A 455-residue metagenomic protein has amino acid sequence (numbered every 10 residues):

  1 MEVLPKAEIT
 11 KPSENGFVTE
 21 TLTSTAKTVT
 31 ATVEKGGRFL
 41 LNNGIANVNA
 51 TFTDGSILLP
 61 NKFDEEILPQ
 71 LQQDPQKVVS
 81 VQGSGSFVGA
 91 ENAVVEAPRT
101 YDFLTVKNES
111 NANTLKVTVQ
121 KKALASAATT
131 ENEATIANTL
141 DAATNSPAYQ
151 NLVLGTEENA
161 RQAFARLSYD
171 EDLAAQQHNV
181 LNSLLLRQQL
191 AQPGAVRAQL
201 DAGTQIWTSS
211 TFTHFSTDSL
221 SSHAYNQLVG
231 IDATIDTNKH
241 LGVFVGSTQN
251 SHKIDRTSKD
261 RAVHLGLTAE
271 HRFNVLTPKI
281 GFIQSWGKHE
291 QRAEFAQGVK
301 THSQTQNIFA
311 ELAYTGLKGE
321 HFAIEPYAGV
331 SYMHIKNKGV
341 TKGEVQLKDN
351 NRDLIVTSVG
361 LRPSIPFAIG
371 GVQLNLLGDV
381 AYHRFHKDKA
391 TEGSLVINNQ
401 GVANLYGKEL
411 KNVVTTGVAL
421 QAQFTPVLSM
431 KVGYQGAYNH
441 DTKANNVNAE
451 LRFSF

Functional and structural regions predicted by a protein language model:
M1-A93: Extracellular beta-strand/loop-rich repeat segments of large surface/secreted proteins
G44, F63-E65, P75, G83-L228 (+1 more regions): Outer-membrane translocation/initiation segment of Type V secreted surface proteins
T118-A123, A313, R452-F455: Short beta-strand-to-coil "C-cap" segments at the C-terminal boundary of structured domains/repeats, marking
L154-G319, H334, Q435, N439-D441: Outer membrane beta-barrel translocator domains of Type V secretion systems
I206-T208, L241-V243, L265-L267, L276-I280 (+7 more regions): Transmembrane beta-strands of outer-membrane beta-barrel proteins
D236-K239, R272-T277, G316-I324, P366-N375 (+1 more regions): Secondary-structure transition into beta-strands, especially the periplasmic turns and strand N-termini that construct
S251-R256, K288-H302, K336-L354, H386-N412: Solvent-exposed, glycine/polar-rich loop segments of beta-barrel outer-membrane systems
G266, D349-F455: Outer membrane beta-barrel transmembrane domains
